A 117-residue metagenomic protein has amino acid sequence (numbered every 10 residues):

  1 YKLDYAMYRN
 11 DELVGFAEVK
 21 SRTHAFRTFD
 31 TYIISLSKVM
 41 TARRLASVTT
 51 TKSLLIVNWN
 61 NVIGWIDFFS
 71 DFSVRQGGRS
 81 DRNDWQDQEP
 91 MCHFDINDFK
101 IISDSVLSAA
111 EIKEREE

Functional and structural regions predicted by a protein language model:
Y1: Beta-rich catalytic cores
Y5-A25: Conserved catalytic cores of phosphodiester-cleaving nucleases, focusing on short active-site segments
V14, L55-V57, S108: Compositionally biased amphipathic helical and low-complexity segments enriched in hydrophobic
R22-L45: Mg2+/Mn2+-dependent nuclease catalytic core
R43-S73: Nucleic-acid nuclease catalytic cores
G64-E117: Intrinsically disordered, low-complexity terminal regions enriched in charged/polar residues
